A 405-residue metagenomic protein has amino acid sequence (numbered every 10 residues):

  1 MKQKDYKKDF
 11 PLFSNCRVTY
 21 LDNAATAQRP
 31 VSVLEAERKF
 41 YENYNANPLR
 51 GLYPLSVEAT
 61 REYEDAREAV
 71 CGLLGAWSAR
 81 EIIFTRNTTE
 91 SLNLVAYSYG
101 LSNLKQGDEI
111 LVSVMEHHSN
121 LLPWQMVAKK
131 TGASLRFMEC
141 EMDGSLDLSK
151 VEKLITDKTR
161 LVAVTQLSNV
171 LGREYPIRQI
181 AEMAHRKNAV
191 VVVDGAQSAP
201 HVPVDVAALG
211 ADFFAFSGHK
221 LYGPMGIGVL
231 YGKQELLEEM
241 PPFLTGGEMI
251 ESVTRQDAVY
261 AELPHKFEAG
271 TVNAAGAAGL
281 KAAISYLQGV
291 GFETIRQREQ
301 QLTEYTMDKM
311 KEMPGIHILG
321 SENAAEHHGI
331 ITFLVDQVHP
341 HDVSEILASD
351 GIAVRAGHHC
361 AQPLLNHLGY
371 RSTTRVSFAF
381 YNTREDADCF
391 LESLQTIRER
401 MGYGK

Functional and structural regions predicted by a protein language model:
M1-K405: Pyridoxal 5′-phosphate
